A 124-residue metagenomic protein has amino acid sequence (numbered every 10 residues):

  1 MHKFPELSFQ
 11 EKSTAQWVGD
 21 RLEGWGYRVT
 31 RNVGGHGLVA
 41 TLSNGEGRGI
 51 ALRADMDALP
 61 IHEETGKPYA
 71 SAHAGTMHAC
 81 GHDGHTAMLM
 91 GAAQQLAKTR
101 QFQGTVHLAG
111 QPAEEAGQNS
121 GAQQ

Functional and structural regions predicted by a protein language model:
H2-H78, A87-Q103, H107: Acidic/His- and Gly-rich active-site-bordering loop/insert found across diverse amide/peptide-bond hydrolases
H85-L89, Q118-N119: Short glycine/serine/threonine-rich phosphate/pyrophosphate-binding segments that cradle anionic phosphate groups
F102-Q124: Fold-level recognition of mixed alpha/beta catalytic cores in primary-metabolism enzymes, strongest
